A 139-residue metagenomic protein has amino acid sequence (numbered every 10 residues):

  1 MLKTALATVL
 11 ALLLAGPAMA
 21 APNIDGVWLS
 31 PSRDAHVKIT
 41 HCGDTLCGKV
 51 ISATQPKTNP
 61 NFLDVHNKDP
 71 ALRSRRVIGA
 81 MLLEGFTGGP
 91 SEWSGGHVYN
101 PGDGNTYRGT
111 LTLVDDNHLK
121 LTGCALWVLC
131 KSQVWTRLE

Functional and structural regions predicted by a protein language model:
M1-A7: Bacterial N-terminal signal peptides that target proteins for export
A11-L12: Short, linear, compositionally biased motifs with a strong N-terminal bias
A15-P17: N-terminal signal peptide c-region/cleavage motif recognized by signal peptidases
I24-D25, P31-G102, T106-Y107: Central antiparallel beta-sheet cores of small beta-barrel/beta-sandwich binding domains
D103-G104, R108-T112, H118-S132: Short, exposed beta-strand-loop hairpins at the edges of beta-sheets in extracellular/periplasmic proteins
L138-E139: Short, solvent-exposed mixed-charge patches
